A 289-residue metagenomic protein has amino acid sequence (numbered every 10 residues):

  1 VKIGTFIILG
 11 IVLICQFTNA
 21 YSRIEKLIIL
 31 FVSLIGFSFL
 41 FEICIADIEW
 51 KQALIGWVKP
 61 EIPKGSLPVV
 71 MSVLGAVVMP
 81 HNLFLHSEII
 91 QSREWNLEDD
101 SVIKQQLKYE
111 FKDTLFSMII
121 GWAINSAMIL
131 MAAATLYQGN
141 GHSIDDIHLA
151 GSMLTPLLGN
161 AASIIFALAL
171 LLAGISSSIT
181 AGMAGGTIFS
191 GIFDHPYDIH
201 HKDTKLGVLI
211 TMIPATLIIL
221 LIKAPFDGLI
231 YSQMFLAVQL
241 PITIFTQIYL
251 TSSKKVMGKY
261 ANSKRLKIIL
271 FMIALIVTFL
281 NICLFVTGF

Functional and structural regions predicted by a protein language model:
V1-I3, Q91-L97, I147, A181-L206: Helix-loop-helix connectors at the membrane interface of multi-pass transporters/channels
K2-T5, F116, S163, I175 (+1 more regions): Loop-to-transmembrane helix boundary motifs in multi-pass membrane proteins
I8-L30, E42, I219-G228, V256: Membrane-water interface regions at transmembrane-helix termini and the short interhelical loops of multi-pass membrane
L27-L30, T187, H201-L206, G228-F285: C-terminal membrane-solvent junction of multi-pass transporters and transport-like membrane proteins
S33-E61, L67-I90, T246-K255, N281-G288: Hydrophobic alpha-helical segments and their helix-loop junctions in multi-pass secondary transporters
I90-E94, D99, I119-L149: Extracellular/periplasmic helix-exit of transmembrane alpha-helices
I124-I129, A133, S163-G191: Membrane-helix boundary/coupling elements in multi-pass transport proteins
G139-S163, F189, F193-Y197: Membrane-interface interhelical connector segments
